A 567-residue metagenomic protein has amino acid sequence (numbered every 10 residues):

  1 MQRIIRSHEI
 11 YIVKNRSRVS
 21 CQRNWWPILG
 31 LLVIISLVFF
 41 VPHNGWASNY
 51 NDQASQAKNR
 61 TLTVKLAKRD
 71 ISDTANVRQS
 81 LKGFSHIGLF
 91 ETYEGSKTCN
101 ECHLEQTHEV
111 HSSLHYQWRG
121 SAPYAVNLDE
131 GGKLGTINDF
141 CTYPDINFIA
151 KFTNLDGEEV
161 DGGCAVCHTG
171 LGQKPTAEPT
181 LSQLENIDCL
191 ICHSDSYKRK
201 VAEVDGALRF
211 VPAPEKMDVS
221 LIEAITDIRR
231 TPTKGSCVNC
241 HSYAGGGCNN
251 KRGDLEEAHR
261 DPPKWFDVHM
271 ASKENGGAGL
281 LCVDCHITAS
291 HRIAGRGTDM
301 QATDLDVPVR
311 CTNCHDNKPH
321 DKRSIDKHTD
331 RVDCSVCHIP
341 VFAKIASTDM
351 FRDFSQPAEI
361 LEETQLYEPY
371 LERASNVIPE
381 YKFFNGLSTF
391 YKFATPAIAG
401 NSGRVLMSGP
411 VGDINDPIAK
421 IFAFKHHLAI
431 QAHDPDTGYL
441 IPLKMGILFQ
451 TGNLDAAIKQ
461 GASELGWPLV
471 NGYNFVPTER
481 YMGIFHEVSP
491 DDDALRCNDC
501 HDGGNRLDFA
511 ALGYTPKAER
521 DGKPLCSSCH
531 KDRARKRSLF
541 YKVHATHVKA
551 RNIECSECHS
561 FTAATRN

Functional and structural regions predicted by a protein language model:
M1-C21: N-terminal secretory signal peptides that target proteins for export/translocation
I5-H8, T348, H433-Y439: Short conserved micro-motifs at the rims of enzyme active sites and ligand-binding pockets
R18-G30: N-terminal Sec-pathway targeting helices
G30-V38: Bacterial N-terminal signal peptides
F40-T233, N239-P308, T312-D326, F422-L428 (+4 more regions): Sequence context of c-type cytochrome heme-c attachment sites
V307-P410: Repeat-solenoid scaffold signature
I378-L406, P410, I414-F422, H427-Q431 (+3 more regions): Long, compositionally biased charged/polar accessory segments in the mid-to-C-terminal portions of proteins
